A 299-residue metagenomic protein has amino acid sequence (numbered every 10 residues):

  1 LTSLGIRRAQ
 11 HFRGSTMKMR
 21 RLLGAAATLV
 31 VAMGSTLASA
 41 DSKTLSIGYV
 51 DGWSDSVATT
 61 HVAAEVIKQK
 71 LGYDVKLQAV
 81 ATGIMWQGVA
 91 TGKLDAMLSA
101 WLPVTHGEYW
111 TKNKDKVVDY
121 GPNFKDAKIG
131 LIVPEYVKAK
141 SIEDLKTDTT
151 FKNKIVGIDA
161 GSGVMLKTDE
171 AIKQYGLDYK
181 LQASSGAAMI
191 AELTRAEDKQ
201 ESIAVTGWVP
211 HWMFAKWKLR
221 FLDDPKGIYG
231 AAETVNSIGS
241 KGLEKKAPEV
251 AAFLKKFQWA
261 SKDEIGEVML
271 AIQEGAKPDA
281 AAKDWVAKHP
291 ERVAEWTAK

Functional and structural regions predicted by a protein language model:
T44-H61, T82: Extracytoplasmic "Venus flytrap"
W53-S54, K76-G88, L181-E192: Short helix-initiation/N-cap motifs at beta->coil->alpha
A58, E170-Y179, A183-Q200, A232-T234 (+2 more regions): An extracytoplasmic/periplasmic, membrane-proximal ligand-sensing/linker region
A63-G72, T149-Q182, A287: Ligand-binding cleft/hinge of the Venus flytrap
L98-N113, R195-R220: A ligand-binding cleft/hinge motif common to bilobed small-molecule-binding domains
K114-G161: A conserved helix-loop-strand patch within extracytoplasmic ligand-binding domains of the periplasmic binding
K116-F124, A204-V209, K216-A231: Short beta-strand->loop
K128-K138, E233-A247: A bilobed periplasmic-binding-protein/Venus flytrap-type ligand-binding module shared by bacterial periplasmic
